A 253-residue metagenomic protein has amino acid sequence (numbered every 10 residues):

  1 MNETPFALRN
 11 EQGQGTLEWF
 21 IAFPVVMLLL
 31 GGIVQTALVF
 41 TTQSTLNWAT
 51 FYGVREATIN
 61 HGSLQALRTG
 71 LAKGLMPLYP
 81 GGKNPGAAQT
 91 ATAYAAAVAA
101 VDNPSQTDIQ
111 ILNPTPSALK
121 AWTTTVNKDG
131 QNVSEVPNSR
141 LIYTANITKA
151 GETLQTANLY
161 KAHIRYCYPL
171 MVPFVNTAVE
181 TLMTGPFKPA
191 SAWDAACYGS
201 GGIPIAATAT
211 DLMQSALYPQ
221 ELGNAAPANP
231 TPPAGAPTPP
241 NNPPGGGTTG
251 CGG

Functional and structural regions predicted by a protein language model:
N2, N60-G253: Short, conserved structural patches
N2-T92: Alpha-helical assembly-interface signal, strongest on the long, hydrophobic N-terminal helix that forms
